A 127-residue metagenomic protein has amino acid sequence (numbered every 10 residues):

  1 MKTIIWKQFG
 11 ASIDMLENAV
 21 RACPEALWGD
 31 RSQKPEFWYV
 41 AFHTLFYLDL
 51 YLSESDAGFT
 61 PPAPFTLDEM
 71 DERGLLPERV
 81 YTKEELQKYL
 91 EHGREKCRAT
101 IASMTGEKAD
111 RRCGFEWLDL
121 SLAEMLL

Functional and structural regions predicted by a protein language model:
K2-T3: N-terminal leader segment of winged-helix/HTH proteins
W6-G10, D14-E17, E25-E72, R112-L127: Short, contiguous alpha-helical
F9, I13, V20, L90 (+1 more regions): Hydrophobic alpha-helical core bundles mediating ligand binding, dimerization, or RNAP-core interactions
N18-R21, D49, S53-D56, E95-G106: Charged/polar positions within long, soluble alpha-helices
R73-R111, A123-L127: Acidic/histidine-rich alpha-helical segments that form the ligand environment of transition-metal centers
